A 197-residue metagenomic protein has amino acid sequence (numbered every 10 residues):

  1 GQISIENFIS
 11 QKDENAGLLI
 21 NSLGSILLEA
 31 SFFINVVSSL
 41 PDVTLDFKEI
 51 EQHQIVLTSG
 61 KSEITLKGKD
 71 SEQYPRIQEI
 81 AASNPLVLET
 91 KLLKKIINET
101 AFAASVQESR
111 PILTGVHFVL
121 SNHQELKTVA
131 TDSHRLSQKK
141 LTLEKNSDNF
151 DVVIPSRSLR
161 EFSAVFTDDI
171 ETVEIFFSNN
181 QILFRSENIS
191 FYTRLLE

Functional and structural regions predicted by a protein language model:
G1-A103, Q124-D169, E174, Q181-E197: DNA polymerase sliding clamps and clamp-related checkpoint/processivity subunits
R110-L126: Aromatic- and glycine-enriched pocket-lining scaffold segments that form the walls of small-molecule binding clefts
